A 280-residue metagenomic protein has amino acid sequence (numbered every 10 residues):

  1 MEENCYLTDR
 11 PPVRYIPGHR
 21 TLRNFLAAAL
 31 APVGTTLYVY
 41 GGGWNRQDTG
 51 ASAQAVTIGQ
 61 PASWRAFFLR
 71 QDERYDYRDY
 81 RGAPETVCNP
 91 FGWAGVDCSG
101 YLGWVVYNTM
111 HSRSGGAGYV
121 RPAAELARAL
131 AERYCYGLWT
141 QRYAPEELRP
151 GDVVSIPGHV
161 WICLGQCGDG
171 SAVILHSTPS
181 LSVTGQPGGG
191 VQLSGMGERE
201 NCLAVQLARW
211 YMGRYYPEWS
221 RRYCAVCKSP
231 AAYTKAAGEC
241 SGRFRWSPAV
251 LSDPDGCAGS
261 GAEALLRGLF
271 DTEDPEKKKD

Functional and structural regions predicted by a protein language model:
M1, G18-T21, Y119-A131, A144 (+3 more regions): General structural signal for secondary-structure boundaries
M1-H111, E239-D280: N-terminal capping segments
C5, C88, C98, C135 (+6 more regions): Generic recognition of cysteine residues
T36-Q60, G170-N201: Internal, charge-rich low-complexity segments
S112-S194: ...with weaker cross-activation on analogous glycine-rich loops/strands in unrelated enzymes
G189-D280: Low-complexity, Gly/Ser/Thr/Pro-rich intrinsically disordered linker/tail segments
